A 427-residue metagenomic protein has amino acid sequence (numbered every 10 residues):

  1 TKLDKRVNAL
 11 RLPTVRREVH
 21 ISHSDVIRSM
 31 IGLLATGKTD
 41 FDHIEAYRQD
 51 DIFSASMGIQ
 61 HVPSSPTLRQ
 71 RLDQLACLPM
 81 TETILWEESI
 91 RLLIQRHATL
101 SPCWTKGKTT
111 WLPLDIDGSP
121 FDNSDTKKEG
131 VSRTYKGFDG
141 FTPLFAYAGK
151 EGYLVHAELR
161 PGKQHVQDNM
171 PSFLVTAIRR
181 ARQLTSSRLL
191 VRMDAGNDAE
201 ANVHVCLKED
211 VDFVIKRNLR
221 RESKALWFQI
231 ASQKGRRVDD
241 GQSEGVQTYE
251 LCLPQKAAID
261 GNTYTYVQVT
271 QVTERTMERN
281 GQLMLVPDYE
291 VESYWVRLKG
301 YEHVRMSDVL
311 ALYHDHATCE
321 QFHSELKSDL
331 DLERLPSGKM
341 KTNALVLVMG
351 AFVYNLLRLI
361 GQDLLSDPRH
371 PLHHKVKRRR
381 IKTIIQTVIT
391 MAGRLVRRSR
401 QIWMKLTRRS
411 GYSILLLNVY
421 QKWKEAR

Functional and structural regions predicted by a protein language model:
T1-D139, P143-H165, N169-L184, Q386-R427: Dynamic "connector" segments at or just before major functional cores
R6-L10, Y47-D51, S232, V286-S307 (+2 more regions): Short acidic (Asp/Glu) and glycine-rich catalytic loops that position anionic groups and cofactors
S29-M30, I44, S64, L68 (+9 more regions): Short, conserved catalytic/metal-binding motifs centered on acidic residues
I44, R237, V304-L345, M349 (+1 more regions): Short amphipathic alpha-helical "interface-anchor" segments enriched in bulky aromatics
Y135-P143, K208-E222: Acidic, His- and aromatic-enriched active-site or binding-groove loops in soluble protein domains that engage sugars
V191-A199, L219-R221, K341: Acidic, metal-coordinating catalytic cores used for nucleic-acid/nucleotide bond scission and strand-transfer chemistry
D212-S324, S328, L415-R427: An anionic, glycine-rich sequence signature occurring as long contiguous blocks
E333-L364, R369-R398, R409: Basic, amphipathic alpha-helical segments enriched in Lys/Arg and hydrophobic/aromatic residues
